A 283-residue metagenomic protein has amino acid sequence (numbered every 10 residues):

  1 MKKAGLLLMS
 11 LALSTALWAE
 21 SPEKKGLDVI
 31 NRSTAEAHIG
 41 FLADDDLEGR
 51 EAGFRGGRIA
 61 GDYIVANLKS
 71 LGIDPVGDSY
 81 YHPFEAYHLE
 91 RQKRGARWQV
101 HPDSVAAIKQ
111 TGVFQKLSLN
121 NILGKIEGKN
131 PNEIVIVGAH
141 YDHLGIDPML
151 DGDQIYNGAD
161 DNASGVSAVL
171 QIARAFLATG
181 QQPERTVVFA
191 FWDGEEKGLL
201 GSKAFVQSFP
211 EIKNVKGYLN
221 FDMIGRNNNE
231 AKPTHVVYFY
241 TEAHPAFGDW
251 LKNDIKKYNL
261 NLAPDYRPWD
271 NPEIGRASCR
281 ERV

Functional and structural regions predicted by a protein language model:
M1-E23: Bacterial Sec-dependent N-terminal signal peptides
L17-P75, I126-E127: N-terminal hydrophobic or amphipathic helices/low-complexity stretches enriched in small/hydrophobic/Pro/Gly
P22-V29, D45-R55, I108-V113, L150-N162 (+3 more regions): Second-shell loop/turn segments in exported
I39-A43, H82, N121-K125, I134-G138 (+5 more regions): Structural recognition of the beta-strand scaffold that forms the well-ordered cores of secreted hydrolase catalytic
D46-G49, L68, D74-P75, H88-R91 (+5 more regions): Solvent-exposed loop/turn segments at secondary-structure junctions within structured extracellular/periplasmic domains
R50-K125: A non-catalytic alpha/beta surface segment that caps or lines the substrate-entry region of metallo-dependent hydrolase
I122-G124, V137-H143, D147-G198: Alpha-helical metal-binding/catalytic segments enriched in His/Glu/Asp
W192-R276, R282: Metal-dependent peptidase/peptidase-like ectodomains
